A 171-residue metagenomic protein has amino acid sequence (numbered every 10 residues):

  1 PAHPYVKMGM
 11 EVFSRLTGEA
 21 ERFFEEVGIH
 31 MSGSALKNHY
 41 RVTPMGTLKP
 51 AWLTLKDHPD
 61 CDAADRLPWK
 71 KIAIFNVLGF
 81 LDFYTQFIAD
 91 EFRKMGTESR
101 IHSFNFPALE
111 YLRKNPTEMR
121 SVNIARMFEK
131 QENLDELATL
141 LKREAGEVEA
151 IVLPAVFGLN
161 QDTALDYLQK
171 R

Functional and structural regions predicted by a protein language model:
P1-F83, F92-E118, N123-I124, E129-D166 (+1 more regions): Conserved N-terminal/central alpha/beta ligand/cofactor-binding core
F87: Auxiliary alpha/beta "docking" domains used to position bulky ligands
